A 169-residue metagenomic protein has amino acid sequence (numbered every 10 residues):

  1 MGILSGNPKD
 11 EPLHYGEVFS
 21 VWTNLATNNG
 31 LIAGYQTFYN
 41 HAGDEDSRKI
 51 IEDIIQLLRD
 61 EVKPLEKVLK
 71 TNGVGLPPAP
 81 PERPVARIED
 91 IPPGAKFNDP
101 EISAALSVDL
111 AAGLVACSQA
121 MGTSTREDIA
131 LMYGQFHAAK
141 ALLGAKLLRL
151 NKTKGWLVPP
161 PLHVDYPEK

Functional and structural regions predicted by a protein language model:
M1-L25, N29, A42-E45: Leu/Val/Ala/Ile-rich N-terminal alpha-helices, chiefly Sec-type signal peptides and the beginnings
G2-L4, K67-A104, V108, P159-K169: Carboxylate-rich helix-loop segments that flank metal/cofactor sites and access channels in metalloenzymes
G6, E11, A33, T37-F38 (+5 more regions): Generic ordered-secondary-structure signal
L13-V21, E45-K63, D99-I102, E127-A141: Alpha-helical scaffold segments that form or flank carboxylate-/histidine-based iron centers
E17-Y39, I88-F136: Acidic/histidine-rich alpha-helical segments that form the ligand environment of transition-metal centers
E45-P81, L143-K154: Conserved alpha-helical segments that form or flank metal/cofactor-binding pockets of metalloenzymes
D109-K169: Preference for long, well-ordered alpha-helical segments
